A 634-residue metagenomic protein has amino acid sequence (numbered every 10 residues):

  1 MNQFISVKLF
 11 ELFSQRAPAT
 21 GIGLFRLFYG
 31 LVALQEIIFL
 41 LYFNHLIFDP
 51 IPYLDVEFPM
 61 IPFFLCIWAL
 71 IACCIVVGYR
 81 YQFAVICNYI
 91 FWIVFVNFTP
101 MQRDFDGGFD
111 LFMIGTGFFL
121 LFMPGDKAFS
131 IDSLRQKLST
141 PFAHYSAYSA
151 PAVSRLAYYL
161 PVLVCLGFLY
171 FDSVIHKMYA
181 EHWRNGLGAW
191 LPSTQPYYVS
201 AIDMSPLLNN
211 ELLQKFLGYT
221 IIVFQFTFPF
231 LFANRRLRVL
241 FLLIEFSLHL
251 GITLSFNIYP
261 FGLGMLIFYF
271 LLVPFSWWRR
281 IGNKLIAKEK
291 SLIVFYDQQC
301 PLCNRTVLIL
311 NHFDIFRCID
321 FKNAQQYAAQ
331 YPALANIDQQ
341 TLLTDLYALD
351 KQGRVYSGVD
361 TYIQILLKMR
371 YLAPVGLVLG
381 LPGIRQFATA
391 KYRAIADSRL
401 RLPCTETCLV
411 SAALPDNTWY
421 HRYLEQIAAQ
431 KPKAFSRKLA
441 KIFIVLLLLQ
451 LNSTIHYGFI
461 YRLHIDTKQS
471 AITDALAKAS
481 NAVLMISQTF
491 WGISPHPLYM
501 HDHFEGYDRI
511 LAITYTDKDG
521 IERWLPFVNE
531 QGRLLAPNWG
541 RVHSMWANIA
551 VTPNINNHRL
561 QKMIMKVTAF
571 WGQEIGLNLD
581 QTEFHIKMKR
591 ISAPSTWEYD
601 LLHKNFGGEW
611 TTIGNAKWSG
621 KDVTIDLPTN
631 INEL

Functional and structural regions predicted by a protein language model:
M1-Q330, T341-L343, R401-L634: Alpha-helical membrane-anchoring segments
Q330-A429: Thiol/selenol-based redox catalytic cores and closely related redox-interacting motifs
